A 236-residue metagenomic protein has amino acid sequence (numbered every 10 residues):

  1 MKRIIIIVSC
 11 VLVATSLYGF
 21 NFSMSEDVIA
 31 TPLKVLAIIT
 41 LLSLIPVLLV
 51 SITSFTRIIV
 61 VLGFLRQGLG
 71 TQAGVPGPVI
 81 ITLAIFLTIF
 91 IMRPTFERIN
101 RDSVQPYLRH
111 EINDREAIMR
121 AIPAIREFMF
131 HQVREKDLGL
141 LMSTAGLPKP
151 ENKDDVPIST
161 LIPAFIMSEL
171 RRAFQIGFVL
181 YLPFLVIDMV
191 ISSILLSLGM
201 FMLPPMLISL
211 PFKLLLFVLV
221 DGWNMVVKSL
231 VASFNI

Functional and structural regions predicted by a protein language model:
M1-F20: N-terminal secretory/membrane targeting signals
S16-I236: Hydrophobic alpha-helical segments and their helix-loop boundaries in membrane and membrane-proximal proteins
